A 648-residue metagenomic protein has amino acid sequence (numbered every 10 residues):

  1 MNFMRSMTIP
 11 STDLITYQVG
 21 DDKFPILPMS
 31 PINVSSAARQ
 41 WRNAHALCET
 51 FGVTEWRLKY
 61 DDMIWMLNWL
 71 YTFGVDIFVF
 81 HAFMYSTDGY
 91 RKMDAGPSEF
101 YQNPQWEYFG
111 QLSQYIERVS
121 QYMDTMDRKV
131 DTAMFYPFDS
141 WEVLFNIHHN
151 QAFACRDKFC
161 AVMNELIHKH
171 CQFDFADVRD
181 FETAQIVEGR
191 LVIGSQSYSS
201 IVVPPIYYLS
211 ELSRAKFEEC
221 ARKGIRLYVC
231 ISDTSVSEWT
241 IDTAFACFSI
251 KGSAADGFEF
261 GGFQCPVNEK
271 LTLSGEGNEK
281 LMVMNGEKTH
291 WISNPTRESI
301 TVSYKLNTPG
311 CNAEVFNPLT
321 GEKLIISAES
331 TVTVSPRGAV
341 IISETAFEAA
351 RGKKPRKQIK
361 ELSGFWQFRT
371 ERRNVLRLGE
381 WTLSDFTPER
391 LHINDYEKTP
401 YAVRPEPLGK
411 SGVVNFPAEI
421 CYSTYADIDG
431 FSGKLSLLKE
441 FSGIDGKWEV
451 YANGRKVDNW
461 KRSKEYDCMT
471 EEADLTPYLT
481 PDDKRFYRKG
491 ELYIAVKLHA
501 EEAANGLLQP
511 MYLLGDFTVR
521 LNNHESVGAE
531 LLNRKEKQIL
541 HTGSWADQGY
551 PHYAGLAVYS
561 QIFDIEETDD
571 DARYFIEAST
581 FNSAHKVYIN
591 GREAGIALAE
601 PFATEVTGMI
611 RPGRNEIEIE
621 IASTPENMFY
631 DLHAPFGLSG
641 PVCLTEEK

Functional and structural regions predicted by a protein language model:
M1-S436, E440-D445, V450-L514, T518-N533 (+2 more regions): Carbohydrate-binding surfaces of carbohydrate-active enzymes
A46, S411-V414, E419-S423, A557-I562 (+6 more regions): Active-site-adjacent substrate/metal-binding segments within catalytic domains of carbohydrate-active enzymes
G189, P204, L212-A215, E465-T476 (+3 more regions): C-terminal structured "cap/appendage" subdomains that terminate the fold
S293, E577-S579, T607: Surface-exposed loop and edge beta-strand positions of immunoglobulin-like domains
F441-A452, T580-H585, R592-A594: Extracytoplasmic
R488-G490, A572, R611-G613: A glycine-anchored, Pro-Gly-centered beta-turn/N-cap motif
L514, G640-P641: Short beta-strand elements
E646-E647: C-terminal interaction-tip segments
